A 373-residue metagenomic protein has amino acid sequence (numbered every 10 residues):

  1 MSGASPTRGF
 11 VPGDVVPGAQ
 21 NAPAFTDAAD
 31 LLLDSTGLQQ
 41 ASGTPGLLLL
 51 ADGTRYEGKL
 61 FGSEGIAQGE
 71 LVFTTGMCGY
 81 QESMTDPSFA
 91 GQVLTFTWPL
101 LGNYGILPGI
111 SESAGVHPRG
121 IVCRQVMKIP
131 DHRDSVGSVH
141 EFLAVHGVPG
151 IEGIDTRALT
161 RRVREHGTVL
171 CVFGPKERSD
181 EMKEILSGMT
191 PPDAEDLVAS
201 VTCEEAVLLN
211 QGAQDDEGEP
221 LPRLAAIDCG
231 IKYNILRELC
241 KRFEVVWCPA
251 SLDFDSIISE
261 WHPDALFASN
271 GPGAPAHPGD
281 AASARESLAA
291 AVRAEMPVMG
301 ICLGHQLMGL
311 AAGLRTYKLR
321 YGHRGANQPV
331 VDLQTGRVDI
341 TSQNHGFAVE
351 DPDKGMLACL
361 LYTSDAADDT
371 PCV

Functional and structural regions predicted by a protein language model:
S2-G3, R8-D255: RNA-binding accessory domains that recognize and position tRNA/RNA substrates
R242-F243, S283-E286, A358: Glycine-rich, phosphate-binding/catalytic loops in enzymes
E260, A265, S269-P352: Cysteine-nucleophile active-site neighborhood
D353-L361: Short, intrinsically disordered, charge-balanced linker/junction segments flanking boundaries in proteins
Y362-A367: Conserved small/polar residues in nucleotide/adenosyl-binding loops
